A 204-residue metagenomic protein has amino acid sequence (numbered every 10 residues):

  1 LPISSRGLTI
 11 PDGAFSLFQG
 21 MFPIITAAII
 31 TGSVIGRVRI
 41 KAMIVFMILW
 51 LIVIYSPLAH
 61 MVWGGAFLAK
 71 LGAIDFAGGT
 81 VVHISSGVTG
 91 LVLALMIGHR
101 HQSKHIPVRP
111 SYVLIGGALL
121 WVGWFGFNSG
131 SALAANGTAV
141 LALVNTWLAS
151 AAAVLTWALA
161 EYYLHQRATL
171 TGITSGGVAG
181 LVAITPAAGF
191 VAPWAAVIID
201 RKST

Functional and structural regions predicted by a protein language model:
P2-S203: Hydrophobic alpha-helical transmembrane bundles of multi-pass membrane proteins
